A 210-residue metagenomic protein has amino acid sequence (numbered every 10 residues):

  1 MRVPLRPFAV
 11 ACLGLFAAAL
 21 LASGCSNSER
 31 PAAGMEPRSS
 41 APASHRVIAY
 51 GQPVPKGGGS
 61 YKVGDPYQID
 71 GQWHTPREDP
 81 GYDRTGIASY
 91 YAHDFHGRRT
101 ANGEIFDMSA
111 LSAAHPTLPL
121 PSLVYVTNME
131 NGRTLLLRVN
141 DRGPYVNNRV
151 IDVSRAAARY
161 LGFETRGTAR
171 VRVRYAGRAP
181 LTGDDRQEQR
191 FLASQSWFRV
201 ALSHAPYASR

Functional and structural regions predicted by a protein language model:
M1-L13: Bacterial N-terminal signal peptides that target proteins for export
R2-P4, C25-R210: Secreted/periplasmic proteins
L21-A22: Bacterial Sec-type N-terminal signal peptides, specifically the leucine/valine-rich hydrophobic h-region
